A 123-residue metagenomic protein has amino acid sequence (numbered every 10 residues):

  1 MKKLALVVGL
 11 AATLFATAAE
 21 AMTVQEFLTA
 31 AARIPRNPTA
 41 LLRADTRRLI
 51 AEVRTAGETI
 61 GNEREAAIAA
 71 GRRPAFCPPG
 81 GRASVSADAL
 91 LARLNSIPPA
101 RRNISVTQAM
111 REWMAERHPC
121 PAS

Functional and structural regions predicted by a protein language model:
L4-T13: Sec-dependent N-terminal signal peptides
A5-L6, E20-M22: Residue-level marker of intrinsically disordered, low-complexity segments enriched for small/polar residues
L14-A18: N-terminal signal peptide c-region/cleavage motif recognized by signal peptidases
M22-A92, W113: Short N-proximal segments of mature Sec-exported proteins
G80-S123: Surface-exposed, polar helix/loop patches in the mature regions of secreted/periplasmic/lumenal proteins that form
